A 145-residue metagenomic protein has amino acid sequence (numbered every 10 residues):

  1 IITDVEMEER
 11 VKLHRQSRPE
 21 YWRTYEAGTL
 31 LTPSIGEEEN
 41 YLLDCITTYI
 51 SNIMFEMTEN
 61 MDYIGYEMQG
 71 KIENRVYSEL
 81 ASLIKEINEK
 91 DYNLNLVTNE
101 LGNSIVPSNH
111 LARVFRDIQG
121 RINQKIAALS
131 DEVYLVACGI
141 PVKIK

Functional and structural regions predicted by a protein language model:
I1-E9, L42, V133-A137: Short N-terminal secondary-structure initiator segments
I1-G36: Conserved P-loop
H14, L42, N99: Conserved RecA-like P-loop NTPase ATPase core
R18, T24, T47-T48, T98: Ser/Thr-centric signal marking residues that sit in or immediately flank functional binding/regulatory motifs
Y25-Y41, E79-D91: Short amphipathic alpha-helices and their capping/turn segments at secondary-structure boundaries
T29, E39-M61: A basic- and aromatic-enriched beta-loop-alpha substructure that forms the phosphate/nucleotide- and DNA/RNA-contacting
T32, I50-S51, I105-V106: Conserved protein kinase catalytic core
F55-K145: Replace "adjacent to P-loop NTPase cores in ATP/GTP-dependent enzymes" with "adjacent to NTP-binding cores
